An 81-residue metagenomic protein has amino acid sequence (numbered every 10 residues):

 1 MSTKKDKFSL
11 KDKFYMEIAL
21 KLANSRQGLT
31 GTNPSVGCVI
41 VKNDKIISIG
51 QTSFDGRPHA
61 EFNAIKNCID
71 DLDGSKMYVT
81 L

Functional and structural regions predicted by a protein language model:
M1-K5: Secretory/periplasmic and organellar redox-cofactor proteins
F8-G31: Short, basic/aromatic recognition patches
K13, I40-L81: Zn2+-dependent cytidine deaminase-like catalytic core
A19, G37, D44: Conserved hydrophobic/aromatic pocket- or pore-lining residues that grip, position, or stack substrates in active sites
S25-G28, P34, I47, S53: Generic detector of intrinsically disordered, low-complexity, polar/charged segments
G31-V36, D73: Acidic, glycine-enriched active-site microenvironments
